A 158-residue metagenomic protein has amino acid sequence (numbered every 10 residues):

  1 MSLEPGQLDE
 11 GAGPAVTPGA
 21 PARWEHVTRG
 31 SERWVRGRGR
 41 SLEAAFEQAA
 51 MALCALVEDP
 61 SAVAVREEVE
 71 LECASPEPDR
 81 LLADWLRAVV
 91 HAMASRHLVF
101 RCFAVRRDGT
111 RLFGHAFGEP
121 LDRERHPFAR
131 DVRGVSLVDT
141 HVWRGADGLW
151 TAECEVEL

Functional and structural regions predicted by a protein language model:
S2-L158: N-terminal intrinsically disordered, cationic/polar leader segments that include organellar targeting peptides
